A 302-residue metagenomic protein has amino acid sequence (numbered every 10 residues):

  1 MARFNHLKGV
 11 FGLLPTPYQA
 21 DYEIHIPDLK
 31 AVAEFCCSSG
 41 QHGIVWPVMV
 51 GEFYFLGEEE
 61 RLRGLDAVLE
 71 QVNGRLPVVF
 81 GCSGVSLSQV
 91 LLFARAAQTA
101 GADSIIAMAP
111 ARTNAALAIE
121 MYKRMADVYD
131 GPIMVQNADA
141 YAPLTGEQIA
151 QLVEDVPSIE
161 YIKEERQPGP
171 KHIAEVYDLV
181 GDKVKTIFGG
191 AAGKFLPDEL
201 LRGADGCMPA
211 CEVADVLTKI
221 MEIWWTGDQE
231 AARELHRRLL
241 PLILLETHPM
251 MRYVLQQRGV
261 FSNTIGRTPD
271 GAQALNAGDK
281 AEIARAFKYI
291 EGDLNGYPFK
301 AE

Functional and structural regions predicted by a protein language model:
M1-N5, F299-E302: Basic/polar N-terminal segments that are highly enriched at the extreme N-terminus, encompassing both cleavable
R3-A142: Active-site beta->alpha loop and helix N-cap motifs at the rims of alpha/beta catalytic domains
F11-T16, S39-G40, L200-A204, C211-E302: C-terminal alpha-helical cap/extension of soluble enzyme domains
L29, L65, V90, Y122 (+4 more regions): A general structural signal for well-ordered alpha-helical segments in protein cores
L56-E59, A116-M121, G146-Q148, L201 (+2 more regions): Short secondary-structure transition/capping segments
E70-L76, A100-G101, Y129-G131, E154-S158 (+3 more regions): Short helix-capping segments at alpha-helix termini
D139-T247: Catalytic alpha/beta core domains of metabolic enzymes, predominantly
